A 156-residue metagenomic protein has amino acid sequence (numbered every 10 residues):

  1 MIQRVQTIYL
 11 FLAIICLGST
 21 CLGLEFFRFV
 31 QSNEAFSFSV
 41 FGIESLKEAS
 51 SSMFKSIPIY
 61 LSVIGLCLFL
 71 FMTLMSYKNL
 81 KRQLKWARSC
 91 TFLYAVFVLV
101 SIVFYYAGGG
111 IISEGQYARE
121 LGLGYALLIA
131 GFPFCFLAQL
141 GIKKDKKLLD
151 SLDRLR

Functional and structural regions predicted by a protein language model:
M1-I14, K81-R88: Alpha-helical transmembrane segments and their helix-start/interface "positive-inside/aromatic belt" motifs in integral
I2-F11, L24, E34, S45 (+3 more regions): Extended, charge-rich alpha-helical interface modules
Q3, I14-L61: Interfacial loop at the N-terminal end of multi-pass membrane proteins
L10-E25, S89-V98: Hydrophobic alpha-helical membrane-insertion segments
C21-R28, F71-K78, I102-G109, F136-I142: Transmembrane helix-loop junctions and nearby membrane-interface residues
I57-T73: Hydrophobic alpha-helical transmembrane segments
F71-Y94, L152-R156: Cytoplasmic juxtamembrane regions at transmembrane-helix boundaries
V98-R156: Alpha-helical transmembrane segments of multi-pass integral membrane proteins, characterized by long hydrophobic
